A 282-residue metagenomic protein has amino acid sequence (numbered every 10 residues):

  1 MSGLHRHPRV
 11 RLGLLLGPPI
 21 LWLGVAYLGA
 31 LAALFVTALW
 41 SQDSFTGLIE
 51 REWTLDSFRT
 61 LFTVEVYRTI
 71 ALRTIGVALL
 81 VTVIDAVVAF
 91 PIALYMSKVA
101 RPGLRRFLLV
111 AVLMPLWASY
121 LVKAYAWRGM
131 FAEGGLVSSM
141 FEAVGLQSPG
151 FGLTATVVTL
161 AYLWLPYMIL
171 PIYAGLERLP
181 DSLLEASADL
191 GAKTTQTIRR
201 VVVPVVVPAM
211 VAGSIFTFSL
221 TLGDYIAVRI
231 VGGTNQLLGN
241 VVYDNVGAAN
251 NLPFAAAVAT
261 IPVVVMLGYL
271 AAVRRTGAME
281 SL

Functional and structural regions predicted by a protein language model:
M1-L34, R105-L108: N-terminal signal-anchor/first transmembrane alpha helix
S2-H5, L80-L113, G129, S182-L184 (+1 more regions): Transmembrane-helix boundary motif in ABC transporter permease subunits
G3-H5, V122-A161, T195, V228 (+1 more regions): Membrane-interfacial helix termini and adjacent extracytoplasmic/periplasmic loops of multi-pass transporters
R6-R11, D43-F45, L55-V66, Y225-R274: Interhelical loop and adjacent transmembrane-helix boundary motif in polytopic membrane transport permeases
L14, W40, Y173-A188, A256-L282: C-terminal transmembrane helix and the adjacent membrane-cytosol boundary/short C-terminal tail of inner/organellar
G17-G29, M114, Y162, M168-D181 (+1 more regions): Transmembrane alpha-helices
L28-E65, I75, M130, G134-G135 (+2 more regions): Short membrane-interfacial helix/loop motifs at transmembrane-helix boundaries
L34-T37, Q42-D43, M168-P171, A209-Y243: Non-cytoplasmic
